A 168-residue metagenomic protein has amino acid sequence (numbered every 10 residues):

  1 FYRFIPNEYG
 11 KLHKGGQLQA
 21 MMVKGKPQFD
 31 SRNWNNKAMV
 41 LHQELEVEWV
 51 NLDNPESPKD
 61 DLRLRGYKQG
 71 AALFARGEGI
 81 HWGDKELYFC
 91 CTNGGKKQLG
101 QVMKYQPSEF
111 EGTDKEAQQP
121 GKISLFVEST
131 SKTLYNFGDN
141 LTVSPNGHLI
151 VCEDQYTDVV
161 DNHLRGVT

Functional and structural regions predicted by a protein language model:
F1-T168: Sequence/structural signature of beta-propeller domains
